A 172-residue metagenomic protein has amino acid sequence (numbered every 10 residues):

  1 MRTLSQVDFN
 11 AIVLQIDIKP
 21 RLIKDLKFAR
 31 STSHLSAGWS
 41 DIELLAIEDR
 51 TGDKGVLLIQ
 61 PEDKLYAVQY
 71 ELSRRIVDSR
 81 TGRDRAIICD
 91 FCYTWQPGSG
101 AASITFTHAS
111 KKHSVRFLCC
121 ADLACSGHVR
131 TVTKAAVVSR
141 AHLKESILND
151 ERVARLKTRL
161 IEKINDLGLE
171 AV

Functional and structural regions predicted by a protein language model:
M1-Y66: Charge-rich, low-complexity N-terminal segments
P61-V77, I104-F106: Short Cys/His-rich Zn2+-coordinating modules
C89-C92, C120: Short cysteine-rich clusters marking metal-coordination/redox-active sites
I104-F117: Short linker/helix segments within small regulatory modules
L118-V137: Short metal-binding segments enriched for Cys and/or His
A136-S146: Accessory, usually C-terminal, subdomains that scaffold auxiliary metal cofactors
S146-V172: Short flanking/linker segments adjacent to small metal-binding domains or redox-active Cys/His motifs
